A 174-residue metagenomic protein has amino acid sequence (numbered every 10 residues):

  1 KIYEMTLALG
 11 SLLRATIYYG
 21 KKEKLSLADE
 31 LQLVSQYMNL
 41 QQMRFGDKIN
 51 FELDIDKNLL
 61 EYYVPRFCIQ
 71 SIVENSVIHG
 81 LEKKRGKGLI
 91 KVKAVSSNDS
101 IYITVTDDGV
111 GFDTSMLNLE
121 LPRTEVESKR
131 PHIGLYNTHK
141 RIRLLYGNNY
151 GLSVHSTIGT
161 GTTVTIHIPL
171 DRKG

Functional and structural regions predicted by a protein language model:
K1-H155, G161-T165: Two-component histidine phosphotransfer core
L117, K173-G174: Acidic, low-complexity intrinsically disordered linear regions enriched in Asp/Glu with Ser/Thr/Pro
I166-R172: C-terminal beta-strand of the catalytic ATP-binding
